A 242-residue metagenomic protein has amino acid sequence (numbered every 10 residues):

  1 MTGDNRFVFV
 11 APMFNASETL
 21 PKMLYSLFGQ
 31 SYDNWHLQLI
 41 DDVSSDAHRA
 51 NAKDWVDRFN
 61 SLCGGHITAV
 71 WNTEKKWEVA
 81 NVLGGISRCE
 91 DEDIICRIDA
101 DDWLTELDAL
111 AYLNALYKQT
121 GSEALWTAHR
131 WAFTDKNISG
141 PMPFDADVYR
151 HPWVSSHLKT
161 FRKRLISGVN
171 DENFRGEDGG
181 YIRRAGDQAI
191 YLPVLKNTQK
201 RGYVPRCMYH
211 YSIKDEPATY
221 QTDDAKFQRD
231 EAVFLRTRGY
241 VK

Functional and structural regions predicted by a protein language model:
M1-V241: Nucleotide-sugar donor-binding/catalytic module of glycosyltransferases that assemble extracellular/cell-envelope
